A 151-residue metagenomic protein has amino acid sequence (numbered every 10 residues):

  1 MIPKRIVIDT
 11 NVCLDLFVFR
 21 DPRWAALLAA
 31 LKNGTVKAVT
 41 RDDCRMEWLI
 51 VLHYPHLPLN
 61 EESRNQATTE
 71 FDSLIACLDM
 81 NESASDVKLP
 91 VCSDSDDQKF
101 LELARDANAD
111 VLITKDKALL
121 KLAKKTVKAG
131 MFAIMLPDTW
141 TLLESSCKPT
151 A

Functional and structural regions predicted by a protein language model:
M1-T40: Short, well-structured N-terminal submotif of metal-dependent ribonuclease cores
V12-C13, C44, A118-L119: Alpha-helix capping/helix-boundary segments
D15-L16, V87-S93: Short, flexible loop segments at the rims of nucleotide/cofactor-binding pockets, characterized by
F17-V18, L52, A123: Short, flexible helix/strand-to-coil boundary loops that buttress conserved ligand/catalytic motifs in alpha/beta
L27, F100-L101: Short, hydrophobic alpha-helical packing/hinge segments within bilobed ligand-binding/sensory domains
A30-T35, D42-V87: PIN-domain endoribonuclease scaffold, especially VapC-family toxins
R41, K115: Replace "coordinates the UDP/GDP/TDP-sugar" with "coordinates nucleotide-activated sugar donors
P90, D94, Q98, R105-V111 (+1 more regions): Acidic, PIN/NYN-like endoribonuclease modules and their adjacent C-terminal/linker elements
